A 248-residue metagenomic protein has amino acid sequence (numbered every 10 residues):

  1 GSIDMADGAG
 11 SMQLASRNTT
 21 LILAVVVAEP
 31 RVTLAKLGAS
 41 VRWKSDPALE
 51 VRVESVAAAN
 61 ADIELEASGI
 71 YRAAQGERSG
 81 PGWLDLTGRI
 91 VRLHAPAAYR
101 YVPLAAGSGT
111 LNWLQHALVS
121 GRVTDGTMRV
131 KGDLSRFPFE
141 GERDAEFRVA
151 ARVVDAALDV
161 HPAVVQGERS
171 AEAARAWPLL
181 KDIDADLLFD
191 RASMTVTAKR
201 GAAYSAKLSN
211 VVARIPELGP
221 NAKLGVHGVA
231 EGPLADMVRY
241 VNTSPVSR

Functional and structural regions predicted by a protein language model:
G1-R52, I63-A203, K207-R248: Membrane-proximal interfacial segments on either side of biological membranes
